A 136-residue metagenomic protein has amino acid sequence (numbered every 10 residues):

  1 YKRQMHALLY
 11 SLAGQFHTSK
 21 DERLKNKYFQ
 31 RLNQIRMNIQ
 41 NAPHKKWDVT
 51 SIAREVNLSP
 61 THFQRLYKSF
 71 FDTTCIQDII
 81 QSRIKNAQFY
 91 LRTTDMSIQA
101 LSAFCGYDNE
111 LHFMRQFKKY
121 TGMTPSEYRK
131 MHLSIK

Functional and structural regions predicted by a protein language model:
K2-V56, S69-Q81: Short, Lys/Arg-enriched, Trp-marked, Pro/Gly-tolerant hinge/linker segments that flank
N38-A42, F89-T93, F104, Y128: Short alpha-helical segment immediately N-terminal to, or the first helix within, an HTH/HTH-like DNA-binding domain
K46-S82, S102-E127, M131: Basic/polar phosphate-binding segments, predominantly the helix-turn-helix DNA-binding elements of transcriptional
M96-S97, H112: Residue-level recognition of oxygen-bearing side chains
I135-K136: Intrinsically disordered, low-complexity basic tails/linkers immediately adjacent to helix-turn-helix/homeobox/MYB/SANT
